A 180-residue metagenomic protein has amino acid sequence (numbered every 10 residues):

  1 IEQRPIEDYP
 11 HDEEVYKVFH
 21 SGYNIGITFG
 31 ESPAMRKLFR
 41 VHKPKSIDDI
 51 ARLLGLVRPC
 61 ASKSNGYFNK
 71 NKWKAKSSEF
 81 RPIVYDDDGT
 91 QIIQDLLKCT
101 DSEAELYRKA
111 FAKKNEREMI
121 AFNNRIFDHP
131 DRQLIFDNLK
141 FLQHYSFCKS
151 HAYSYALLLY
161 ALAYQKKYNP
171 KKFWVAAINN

Functional and structural regions predicted by a protein language model:
I1-N180: Noncatalytic, beta-rich nucleic-acid-contacting surfaces in large DNA/RNA-processing enzymes
